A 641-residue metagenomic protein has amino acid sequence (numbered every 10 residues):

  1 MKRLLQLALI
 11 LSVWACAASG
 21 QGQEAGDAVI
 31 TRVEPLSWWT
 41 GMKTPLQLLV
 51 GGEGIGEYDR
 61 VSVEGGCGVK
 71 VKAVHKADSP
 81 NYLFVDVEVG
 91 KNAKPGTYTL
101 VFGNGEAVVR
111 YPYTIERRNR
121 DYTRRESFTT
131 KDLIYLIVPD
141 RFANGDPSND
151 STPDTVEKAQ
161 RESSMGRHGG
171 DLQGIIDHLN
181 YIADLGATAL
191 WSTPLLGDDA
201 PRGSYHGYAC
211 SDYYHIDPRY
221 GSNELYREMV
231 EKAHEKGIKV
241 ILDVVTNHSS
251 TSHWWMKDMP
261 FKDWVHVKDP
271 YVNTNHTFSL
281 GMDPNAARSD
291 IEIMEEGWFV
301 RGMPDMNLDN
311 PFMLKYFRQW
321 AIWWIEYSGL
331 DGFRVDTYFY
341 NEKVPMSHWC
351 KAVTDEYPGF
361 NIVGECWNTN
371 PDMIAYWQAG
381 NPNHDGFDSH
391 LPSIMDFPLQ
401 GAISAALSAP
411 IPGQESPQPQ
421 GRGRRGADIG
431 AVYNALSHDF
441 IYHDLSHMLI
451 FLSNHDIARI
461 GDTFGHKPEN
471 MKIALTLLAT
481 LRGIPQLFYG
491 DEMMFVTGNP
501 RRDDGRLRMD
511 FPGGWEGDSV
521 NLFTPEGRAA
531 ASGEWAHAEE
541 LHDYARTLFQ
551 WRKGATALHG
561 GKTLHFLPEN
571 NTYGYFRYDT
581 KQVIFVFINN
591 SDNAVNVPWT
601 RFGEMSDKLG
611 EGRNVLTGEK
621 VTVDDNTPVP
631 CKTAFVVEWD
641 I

Functional and structural regions predicted by a protein language model:
Q6-A15: Bacterial N-terminal signal peptides
S19-G22, A107-V109, E116-L133, N180-G186 (+2 more regions): Carbohydrate-interacting/catalytic domains
Q21-E57, Y111-R124: Beta-strand/beta-sandwich contexts
M42-E106: Immunoglobulin-like IPT/TIG beta-sandwich domains and homologous Ig-like subdomains
R125-N149: Compositionally biased low-complexity segments at domain edges in trafficked proteins and select soluble regulators
I137, I182, S192, Y213 (+10 more regions): Conserved, mostly hydrophobic/aromatic
F142-Y327, M346-E356, N361, C366 (+4 more regions): Substrate-binding/active-site clefts of carbohydrate-active enzymes
V230, H248, W320-I322, E326 (+11 more regions): Active-site-proximal helices and loops of the catalytic beta/alpha 8
